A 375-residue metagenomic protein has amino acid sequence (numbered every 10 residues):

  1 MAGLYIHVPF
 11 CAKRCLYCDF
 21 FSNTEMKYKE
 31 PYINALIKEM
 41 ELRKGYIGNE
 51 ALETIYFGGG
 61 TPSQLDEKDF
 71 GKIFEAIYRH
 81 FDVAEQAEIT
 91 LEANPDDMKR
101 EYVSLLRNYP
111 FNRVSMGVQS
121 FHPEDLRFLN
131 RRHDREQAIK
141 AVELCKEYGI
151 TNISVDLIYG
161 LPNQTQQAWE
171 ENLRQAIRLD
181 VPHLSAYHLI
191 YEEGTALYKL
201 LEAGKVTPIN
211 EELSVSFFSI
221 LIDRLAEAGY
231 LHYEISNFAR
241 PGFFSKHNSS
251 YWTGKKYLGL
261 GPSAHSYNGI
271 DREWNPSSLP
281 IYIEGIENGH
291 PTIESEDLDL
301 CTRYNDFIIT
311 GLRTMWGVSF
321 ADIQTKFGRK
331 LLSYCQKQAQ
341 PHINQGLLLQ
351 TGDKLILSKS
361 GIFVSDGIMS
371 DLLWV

Functional and structural regions predicted by a protein language model:
M1, S22-G45, E50-R329: C-terminal scaffold of the Radical SAM
M1-V8: Immediate flanking context of iron-sulfur cluster ligation sites
P9-F20: Local cysteine-cluster metal-coordination motifs and their immediate loop/turn environment, predominantly Fe-S cluster
R329-I343: Short amphipathic alpha-helical interaction segments
I343-D353: A short, conserved structural fragment
K354-S358: Minor-groove-contacting beta-hairpin "wing" of winged helix-turn-helix DNA-binding domains
I362-V375: Short, amphipathic alpha-helical interaction segments positioned at domain boundaries
